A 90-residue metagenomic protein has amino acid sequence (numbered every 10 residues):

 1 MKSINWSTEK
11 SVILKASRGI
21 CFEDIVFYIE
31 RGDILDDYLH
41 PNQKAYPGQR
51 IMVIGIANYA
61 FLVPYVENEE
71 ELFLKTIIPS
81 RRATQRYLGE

Functional and structural regions predicted by a protein language model:
M1-E90: Ribonuclease/tRNase effector modules and their secretory precursors
